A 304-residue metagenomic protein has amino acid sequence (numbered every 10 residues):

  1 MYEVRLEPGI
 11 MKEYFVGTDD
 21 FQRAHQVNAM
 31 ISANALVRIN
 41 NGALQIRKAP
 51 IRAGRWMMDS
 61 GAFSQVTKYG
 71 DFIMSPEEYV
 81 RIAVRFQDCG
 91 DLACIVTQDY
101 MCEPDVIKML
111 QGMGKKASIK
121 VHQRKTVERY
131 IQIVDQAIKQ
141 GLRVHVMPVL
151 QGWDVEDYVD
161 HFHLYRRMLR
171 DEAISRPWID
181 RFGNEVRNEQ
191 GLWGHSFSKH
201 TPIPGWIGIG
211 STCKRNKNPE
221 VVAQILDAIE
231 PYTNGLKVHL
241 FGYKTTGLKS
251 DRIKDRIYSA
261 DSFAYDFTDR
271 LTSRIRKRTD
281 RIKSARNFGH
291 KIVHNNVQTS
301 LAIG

Functional and structural regions predicted by a protein language model:
M1-V134, I138, L301: Non-catalytic, usually N-terminal nucleic-acid engagement modules in DNA/RNA processing proteins
Q26-I31, A53, L169-D171, H200-G205 (+2 more regions): Glycine-enriched alpha-helix->loop->beta-strand junction motifs that scaffold or abut catalytic
N40-K48, Q123-Y130, E156, C213-D227 (+1 more regions): Active-site-adjacent beta->alpha loops and helix N-cap segments on the catalytic face of soluble alpha/beta enzymes
P50, R55, S60, R124-A137 (+2 more regions): Alpha-helix-loop-beta-strand connector modules within alpha/beta enzyme cores
D59, P148, R252: Conserved, mostly hydrophobic/aromatic
D71-Y79, D160-R167, Y232-V238, Y243-S259: Catalytic cores of alpha/beta
V155-R170, N184-S196, K217-D227: Distinct, well-ordered alpha-helical segments
I203-K214, F241-R286: Glycine-rich phosphate-binding active-site loops on the catalytic face of alpha/beta enzymes
